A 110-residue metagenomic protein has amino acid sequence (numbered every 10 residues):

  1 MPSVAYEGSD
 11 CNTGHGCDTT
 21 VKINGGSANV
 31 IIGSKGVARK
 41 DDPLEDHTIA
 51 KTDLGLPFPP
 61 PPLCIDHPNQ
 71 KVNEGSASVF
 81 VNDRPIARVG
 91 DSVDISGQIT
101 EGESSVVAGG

Functional and structural regions predicted by a protein language model:
P2-G110: Intrinsically disordered, low-complexity proline/glycine-rich segments
